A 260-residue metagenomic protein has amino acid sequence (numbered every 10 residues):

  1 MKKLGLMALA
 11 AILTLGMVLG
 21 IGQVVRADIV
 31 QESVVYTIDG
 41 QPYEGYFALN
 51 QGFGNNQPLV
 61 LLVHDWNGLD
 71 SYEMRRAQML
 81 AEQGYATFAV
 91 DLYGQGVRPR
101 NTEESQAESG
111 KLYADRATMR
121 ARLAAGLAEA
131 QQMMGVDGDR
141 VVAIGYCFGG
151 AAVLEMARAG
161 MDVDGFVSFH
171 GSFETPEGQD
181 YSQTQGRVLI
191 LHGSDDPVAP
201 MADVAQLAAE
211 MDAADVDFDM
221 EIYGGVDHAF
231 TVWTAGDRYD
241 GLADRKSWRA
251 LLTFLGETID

Functional and structural regions predicted by a protein language model:
S33-M133, F230-A235: Serine-hydrolase catalytic machinery in alpha/beta-hydrolase-like enzymes
R76, P200-E210: Short alpha-helix in the alpha/beta-hydrolase fold that links the catalytic acid
G135-Y146: Alpha/beta-hydrolase fold nucleophile elbow
A143-G145, F169, L191: Short beta-strand immediately N-terminal to the catalytic nucleophile in serine-hydrolase-like folds
G145-G149, V153: Gly/Ala-rich beta-loop-alpha elbow adjacent to hydrolase catalytic centers
D162-S172: A conserved short beta-strand
T184, I190-H192, D196: Short beta-strand/loop motif that positions the catalytic acidic residue of the alpha/beta-hydrolase fold
D212-D260: C-terminal catalytic histidine-bearing segment of alpha/beta-hydrolase fold enzymes
